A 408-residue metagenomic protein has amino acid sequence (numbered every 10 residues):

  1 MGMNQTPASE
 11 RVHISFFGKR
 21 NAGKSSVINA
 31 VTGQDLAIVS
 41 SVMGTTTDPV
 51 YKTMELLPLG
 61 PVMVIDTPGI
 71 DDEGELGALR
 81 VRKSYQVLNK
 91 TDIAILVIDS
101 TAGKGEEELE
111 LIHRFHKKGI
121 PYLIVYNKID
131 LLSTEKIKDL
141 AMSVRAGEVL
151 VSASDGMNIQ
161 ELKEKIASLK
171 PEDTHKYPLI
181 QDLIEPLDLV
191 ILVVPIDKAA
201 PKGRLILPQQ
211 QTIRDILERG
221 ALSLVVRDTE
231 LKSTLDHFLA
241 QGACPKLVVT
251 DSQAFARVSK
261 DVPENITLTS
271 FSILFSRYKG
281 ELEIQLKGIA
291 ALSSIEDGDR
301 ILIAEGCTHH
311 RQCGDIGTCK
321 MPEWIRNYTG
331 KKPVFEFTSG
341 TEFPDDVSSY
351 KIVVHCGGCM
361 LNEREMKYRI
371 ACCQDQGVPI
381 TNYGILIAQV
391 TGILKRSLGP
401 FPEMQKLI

Functional and structural regions predicted by a protein language model:
M1-A78, Q86-N89: Conserved G1/Walker A P-loop phosphate-binding module
M1-G2, K19-S25, G203-I408: C-terminal effector/interaction modules appended to NTPase cores
I14, V190, D299-I301: Conserved hydrophobic helix-helix packing surfaces used for dimerization/oligomerization
V42, T46, R80-K90, K104-E107 (+10 more regions): Helical mechanochemical/support elements of P-loop NTPase systems and associated helical scaffolds
K52-G60, I65, E75, L79-V149 (+5 more regions): Conserved C-terminal guanine-recognition region of P-loop GTPase G domains, centered on the G4
T67, I98-A102, I120-K136, V149-N158 (+8 more regions): G-domain G4 guanine-recognition motif of GTPases
K118-D182, L189-I191, G220-L222, V226-T229 (+5 more regions): Canonical P-loop GTPase G-domain recognition
L183-Q211: Long, well-ordered amphipathic alpha-helical subdomains in the mid-to-C-terminal portions of large enzyme subunits
